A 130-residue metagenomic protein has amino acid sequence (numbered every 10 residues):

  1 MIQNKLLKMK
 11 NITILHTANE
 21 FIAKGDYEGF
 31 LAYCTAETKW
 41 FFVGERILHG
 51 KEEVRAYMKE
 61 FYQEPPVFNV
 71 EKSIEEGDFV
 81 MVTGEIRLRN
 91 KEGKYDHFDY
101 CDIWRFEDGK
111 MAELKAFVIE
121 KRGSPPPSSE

Functional and structural regions predicted by a protein language model:
I2-K10, I14-T17, A23-K24, F41 (+1 more regions): A beta-strand edge to alpha-helix "cap/lid" segment located at domain peripheries
I22-G25, R46: Conserved short acidic donor-positioning loop in nucleotide-sugar-dependent glycosyltransferases
K24-F41: Short, well-ordered alpha-helical segments enriched in acidic and aromatic residues
E37, R46-A56: Short beta-edge strand/loop motif at the mouth of beta-sheet-based domains
